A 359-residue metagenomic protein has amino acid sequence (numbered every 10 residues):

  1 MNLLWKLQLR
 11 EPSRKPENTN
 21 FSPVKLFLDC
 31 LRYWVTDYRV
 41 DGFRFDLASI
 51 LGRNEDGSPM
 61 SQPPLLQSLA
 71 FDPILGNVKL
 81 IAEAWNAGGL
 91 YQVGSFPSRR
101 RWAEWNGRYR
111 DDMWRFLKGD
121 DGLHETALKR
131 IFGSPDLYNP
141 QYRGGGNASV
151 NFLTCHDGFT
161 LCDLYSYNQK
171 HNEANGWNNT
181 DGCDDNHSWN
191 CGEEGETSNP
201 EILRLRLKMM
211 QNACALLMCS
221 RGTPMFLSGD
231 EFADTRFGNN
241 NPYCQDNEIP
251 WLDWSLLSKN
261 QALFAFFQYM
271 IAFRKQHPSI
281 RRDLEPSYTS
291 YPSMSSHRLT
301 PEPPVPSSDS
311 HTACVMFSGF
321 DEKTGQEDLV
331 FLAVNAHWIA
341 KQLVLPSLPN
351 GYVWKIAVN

Functional and structural regions predicted by a protein language model:
M1-N2, T223, A233-R236: Aromatic-lined carbohydrate-binding/catalytic grooves of carbohydrate-active enzymes
M1-V40, R44-I74, L90, L137: Substrate-binding/active-site clefts of carbohydrate-active enzymes
P23-W34, L65, R206-L216, R221 (+2 more regions): Alpha-helical packing segments of well-folded alpha/beta enzyme cores
R39, E55-D56, M60-S228, F232 (+6 more regions): Conserved alpha/beta catalytic core and glycan-binding cleft of carbohydrate-active enzymes
R236-Q268, V353-N359: Extended hydrophobic/aromatic segments used for targeting, binding, or gating
L257-M294: Catalytic cores of secreted or luminal carbohydrate-active enzymes
M270-I271, W338-N359: C-terminal accessory region downstream of the catalytic core in glycan-modifying enzymes
L299-P346: Carbohydrate-binding surface patches
